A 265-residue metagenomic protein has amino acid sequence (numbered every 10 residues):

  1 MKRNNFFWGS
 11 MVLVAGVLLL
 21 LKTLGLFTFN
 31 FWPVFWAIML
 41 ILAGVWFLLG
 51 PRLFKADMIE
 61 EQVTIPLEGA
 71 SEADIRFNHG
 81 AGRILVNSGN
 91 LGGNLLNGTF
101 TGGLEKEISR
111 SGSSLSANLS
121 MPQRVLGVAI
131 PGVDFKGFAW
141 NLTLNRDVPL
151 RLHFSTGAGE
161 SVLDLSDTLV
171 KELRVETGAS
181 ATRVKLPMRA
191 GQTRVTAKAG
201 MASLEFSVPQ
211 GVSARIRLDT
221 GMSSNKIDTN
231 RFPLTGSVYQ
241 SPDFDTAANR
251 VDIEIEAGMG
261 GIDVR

Functional and structural regions predicted by a protein language model:
M1-R265: Alpha-helical transmembrane segments and their membrane-interface anchoring/capping motifs
